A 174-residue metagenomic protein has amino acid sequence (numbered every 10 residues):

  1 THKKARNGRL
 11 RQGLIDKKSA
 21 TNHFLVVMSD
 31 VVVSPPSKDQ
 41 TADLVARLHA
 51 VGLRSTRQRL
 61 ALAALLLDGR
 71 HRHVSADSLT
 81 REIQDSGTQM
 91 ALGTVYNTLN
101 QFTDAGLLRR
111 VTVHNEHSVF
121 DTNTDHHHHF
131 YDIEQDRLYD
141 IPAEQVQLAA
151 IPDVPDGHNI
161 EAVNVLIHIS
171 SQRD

Functional and structural regions predicted by a protein language model:
H2-R6, L14-Q40, E144-D174: C-terminal regulatory/oligomerization modules of transcriptional regulators
V31-A61: Short alpha-helical segments that sit at the start of domains
R47, A64-G69, E82: Short amphipathic alpha-helical elements of helix-turn-helix/winged-helix folds
L53, D68-R72, S86: Short helix-capping/hinge SLiMs at alpha-helix to coil transitions
S75-T88: DNA-recognition alpha helix
V95-F102: Basic amphipathic alpha-helical segments that dock to polyanions
A105-D174: Non-DNA-binding regulatory cores of transcription-related proteins, predominantly C-terminal effector-binding
